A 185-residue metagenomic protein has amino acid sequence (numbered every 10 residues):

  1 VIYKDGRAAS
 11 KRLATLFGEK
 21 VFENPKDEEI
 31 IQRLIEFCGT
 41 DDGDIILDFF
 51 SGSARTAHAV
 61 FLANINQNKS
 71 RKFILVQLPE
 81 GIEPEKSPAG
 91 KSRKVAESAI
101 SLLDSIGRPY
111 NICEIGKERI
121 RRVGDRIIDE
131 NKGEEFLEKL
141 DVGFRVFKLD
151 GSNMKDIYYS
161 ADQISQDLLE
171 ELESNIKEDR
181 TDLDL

Functional and structural regions predicted by a protein language model:
V1-A9, E28-G43, A63-L185: Accessory, often C-terminal, charged low-complexity segments
D5-P25: Class I SAM-dependent transferase core
G43-G52: Conserved class I S-adenosyl-L-methionine
A54-H58: Glycine-rich SAM-binding Motif I of class I
